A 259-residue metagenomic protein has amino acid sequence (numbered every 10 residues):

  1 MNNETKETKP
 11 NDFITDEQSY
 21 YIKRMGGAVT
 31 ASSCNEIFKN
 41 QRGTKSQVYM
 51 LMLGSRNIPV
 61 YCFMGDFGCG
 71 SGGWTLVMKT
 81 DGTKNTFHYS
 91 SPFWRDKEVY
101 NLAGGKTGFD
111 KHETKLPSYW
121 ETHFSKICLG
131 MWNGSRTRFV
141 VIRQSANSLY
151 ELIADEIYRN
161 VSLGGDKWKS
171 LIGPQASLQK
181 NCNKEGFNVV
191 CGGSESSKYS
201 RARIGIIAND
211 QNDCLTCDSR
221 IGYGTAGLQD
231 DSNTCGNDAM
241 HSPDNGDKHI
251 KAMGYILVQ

Functional and structural regions predicted by a protein language model:
M1-M25: Extracellular disulfide-rich cysteine clusters
N3, Y21-Q259: Mature extracellular or lumenal effector domains of secreted proteins and single-pass membrane receptors/adhesion
